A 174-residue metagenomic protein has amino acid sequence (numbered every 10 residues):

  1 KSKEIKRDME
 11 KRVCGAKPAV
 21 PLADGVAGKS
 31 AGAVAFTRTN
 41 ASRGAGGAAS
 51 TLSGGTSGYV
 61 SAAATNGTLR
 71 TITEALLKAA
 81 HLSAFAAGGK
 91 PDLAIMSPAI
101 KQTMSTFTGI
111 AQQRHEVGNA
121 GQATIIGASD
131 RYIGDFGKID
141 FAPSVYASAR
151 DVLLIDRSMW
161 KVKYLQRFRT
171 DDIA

Functional and structural regions predicted by a protein language model:
K1: Mobile, glycine-rich extracellular loop/lid and propeptide segments that shape or gate substrate/ligand access
E4-R12, S83: Structured segments of extracytoplasmic/periplasmic soluble domains in secreted or envelope-associated proteins
E10-A27: Short, glycine/acidic-rich hinge or "gate" loops at secondary-structure transitions that mediate conformational
G25-K78, G89-K90, K101-A174: Sequence/fold signature of self-assembling virion shell proteins
A94-S97: Conserved hydrophobic ligand-interaction patch in extracellular adhesion modules
